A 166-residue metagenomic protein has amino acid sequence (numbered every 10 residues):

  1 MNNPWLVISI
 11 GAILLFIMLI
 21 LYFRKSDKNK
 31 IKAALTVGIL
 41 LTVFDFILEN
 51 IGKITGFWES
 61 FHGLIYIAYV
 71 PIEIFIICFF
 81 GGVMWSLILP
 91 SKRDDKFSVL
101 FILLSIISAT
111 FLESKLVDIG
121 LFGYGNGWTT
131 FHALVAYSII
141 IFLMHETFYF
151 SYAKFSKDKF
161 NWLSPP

Functional and structural regions predicted by a protein language model:
M1-P166: Aromatic-rich, lipid-facing transmembrane alpha helices and their immediate juxtamembrane interface loops in integral
